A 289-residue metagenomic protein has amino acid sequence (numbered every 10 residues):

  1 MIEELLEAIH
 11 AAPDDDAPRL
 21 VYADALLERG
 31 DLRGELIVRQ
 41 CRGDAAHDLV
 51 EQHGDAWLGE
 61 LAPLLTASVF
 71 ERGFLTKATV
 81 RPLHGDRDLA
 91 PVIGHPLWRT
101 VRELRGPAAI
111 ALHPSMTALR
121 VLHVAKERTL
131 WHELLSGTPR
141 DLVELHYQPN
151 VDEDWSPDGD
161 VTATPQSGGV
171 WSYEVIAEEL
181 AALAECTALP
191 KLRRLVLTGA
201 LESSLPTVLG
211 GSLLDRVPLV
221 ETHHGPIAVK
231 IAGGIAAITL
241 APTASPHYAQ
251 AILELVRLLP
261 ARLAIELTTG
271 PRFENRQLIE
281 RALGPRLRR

Functional and structural regions predicted by a protein language model:
M1-E4, L36, A118, W131-H132: Amphipathic alpha-helical scaffolding segments comprising HEAT/armadillo-like alpha-solenoid repeats
E7, D24-P91, L97-R102: N-terminal adaptor-interaction module of cullin-RING ubiquitin ligase components
H10: Short basic-aromatic helix/loop recognition motifs at nucleic-acid and histone-peptide binding interfaces
L64-L65, F74-D88, I93-L97, R102-P114 (+4 more regions): Concave beta-strand-loop units of leucine-rich repeat
